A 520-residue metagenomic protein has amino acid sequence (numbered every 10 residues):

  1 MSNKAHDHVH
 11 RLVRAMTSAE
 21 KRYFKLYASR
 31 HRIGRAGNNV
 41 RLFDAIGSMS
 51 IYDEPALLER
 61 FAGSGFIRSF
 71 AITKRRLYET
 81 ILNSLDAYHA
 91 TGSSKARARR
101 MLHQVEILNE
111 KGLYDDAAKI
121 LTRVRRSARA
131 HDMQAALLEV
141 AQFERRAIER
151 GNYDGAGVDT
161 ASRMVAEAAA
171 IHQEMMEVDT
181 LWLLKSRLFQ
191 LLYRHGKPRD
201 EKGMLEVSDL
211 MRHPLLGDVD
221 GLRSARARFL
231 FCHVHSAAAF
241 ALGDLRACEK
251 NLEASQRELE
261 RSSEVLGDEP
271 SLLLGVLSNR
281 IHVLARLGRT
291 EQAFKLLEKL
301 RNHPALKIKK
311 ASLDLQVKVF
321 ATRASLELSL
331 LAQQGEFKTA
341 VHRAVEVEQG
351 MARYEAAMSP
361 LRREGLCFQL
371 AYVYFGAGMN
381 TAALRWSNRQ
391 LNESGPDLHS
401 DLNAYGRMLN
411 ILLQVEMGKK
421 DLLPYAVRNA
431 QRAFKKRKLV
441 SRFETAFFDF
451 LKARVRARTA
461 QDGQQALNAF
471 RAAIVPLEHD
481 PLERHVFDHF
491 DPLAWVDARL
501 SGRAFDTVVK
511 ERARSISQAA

Functional and structural regions predicted by a protein language model:
M1-R35, N39-I51, E59-T80, S84 (+1 more regions): C-terminal non-catalytic interaction modules
M16, L102, N109, D116 (+7 more regions): Hydrophobic/aromatic side-chain positions at a characteristic register within alpha-helices of tetratricopeptide repeats
I72, I81-H89, K95-K111, I148-D220 (+2 more regions): Amphipathic helix-loop-helix modules that constitute alpha-helical solenoid scaffolds
A96-R99, H103-I107, A136-E139, F143 (+7 more regions): "A position-specific structural signal for the A-helix of alpha-solenoid helical repeats
Y114, Q134, D154, L245 (+4 more regions): TPR-repeat structural position
T122-A130, R163-Q173, S208-D220, L252-V265 (+5 more regions): Amphipathic alpha-helical segments of tetratricopeptide repeats
D132-E139, M175-L181, V219-F229, E264-G275 (+5 more regions): Alpha-solenoid helical repeat architecture
